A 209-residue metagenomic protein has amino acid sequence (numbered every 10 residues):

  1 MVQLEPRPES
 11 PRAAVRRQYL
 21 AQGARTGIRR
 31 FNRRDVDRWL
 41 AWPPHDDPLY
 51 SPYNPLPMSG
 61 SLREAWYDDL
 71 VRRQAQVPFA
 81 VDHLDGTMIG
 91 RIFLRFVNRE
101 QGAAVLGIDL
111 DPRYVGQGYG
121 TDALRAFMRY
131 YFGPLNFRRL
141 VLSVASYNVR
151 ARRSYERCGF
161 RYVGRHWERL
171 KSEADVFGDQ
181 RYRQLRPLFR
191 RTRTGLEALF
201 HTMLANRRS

Functional and structural regions predicted by a protein language model:
V2-E64, L196-T202, R208-S209: A short, well-structured alpha-helix characteristic of acyl/acetyltransferase catalytic modules
R30, L56-V115, L196, L204-R208: Acetyl-CoA-dependent GNAT
R38, V105, D109, R139 (+1 more regions): Amphipathic alpha-helical recognition patches that constitute DNA-binding helices
Y114, G118-F127: Conserved acetyl-CoA pyrophosphate-binding loop and the N-cap/start of the following alpha-helix in GNAT-like
T121, G133, S146-G164, V176-Q180: Conserved active-site alpha-helix within GNAT-family acetyltransferase domains
F127, P134-L135, F200: Long, contiguous binding/interaction regions
G133-S143: Conserved GNAT acetyl-CoA-binding A-motif
V141-V144, R161-G195, T202: Conserved catalytic-core motifs of GNAT/GCN5-like acyltransferases
